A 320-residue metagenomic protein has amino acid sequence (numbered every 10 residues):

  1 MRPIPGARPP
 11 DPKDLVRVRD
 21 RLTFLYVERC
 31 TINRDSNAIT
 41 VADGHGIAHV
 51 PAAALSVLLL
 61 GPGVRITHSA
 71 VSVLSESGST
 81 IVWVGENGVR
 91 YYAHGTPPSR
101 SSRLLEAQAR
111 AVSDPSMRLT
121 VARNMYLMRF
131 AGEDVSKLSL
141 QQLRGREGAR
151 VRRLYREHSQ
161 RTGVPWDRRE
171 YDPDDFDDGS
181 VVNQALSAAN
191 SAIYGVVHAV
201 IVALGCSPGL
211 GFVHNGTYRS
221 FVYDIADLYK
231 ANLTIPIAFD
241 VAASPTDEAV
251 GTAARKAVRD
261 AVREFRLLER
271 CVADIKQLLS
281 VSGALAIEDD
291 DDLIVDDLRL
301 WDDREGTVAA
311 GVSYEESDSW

Functional and structural regions predicted by a protein language model:
R2-K13, D20-R21, C30, E76 (+1 more regions): Active-site helix-to-loop segments that bind/position phosphate- or nucleotide-bearing substrates and donors across
P10-G44: N- or domain-start disorder-to-order transition segments that initiate the globular core
F24, I32-N33, V50-A52, D178: Solvent-exposed alpha-helices and their adjacent loops that cap or buttress functional pockets in soluble metabolic
V27, H45, G61, G205-S207: Residue-level signal for pocket-adjacent positions within structured domains
G44-G46, G163: Detector for glycine-centered tight turns/loop "hinges" at secondary-structure junctions
G46-S102: Glycine/small-residue-rich interface belts in oligomeric ring/scaffold proteins and their assembly partners
